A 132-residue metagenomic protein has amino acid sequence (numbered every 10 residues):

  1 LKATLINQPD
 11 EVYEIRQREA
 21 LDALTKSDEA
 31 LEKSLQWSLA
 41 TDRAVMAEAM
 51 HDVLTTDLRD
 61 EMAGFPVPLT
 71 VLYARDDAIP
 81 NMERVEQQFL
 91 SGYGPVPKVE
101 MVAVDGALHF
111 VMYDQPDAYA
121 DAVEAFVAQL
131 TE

Functional and structural regions predicted by a protein language model:
L1-W37, T41-T56: Helix-rich cap/lid subdomain of alpha/beta-hydrolase
A40, I79-P80, F110-Y113: A short, basic/aromatic alpha-helical/loop segment that forms part of the nucleotidyl-sugar donor-binding site
T55-R59, E86-Q87: Structural motif corresponding to alpha-helix initiation and N-cap regions
L58-P66: Serine-hydrolase catalytic core
P68-L108: Conserved loop-alpha-helix segment in the C-terminal half of the alpha/beta-hydrolase fold that carries the catalytic
V104-A120: Catalytic histidine-centered segment of alpha/beta-hydrolase-like enzymes
D117, Q129-E132: Alpha/beta-hydrolase-fold serine-hydrolase catalytic core, especially in secreted/extracellular enzymes
A122-L130: C-terminal alpha-helix
